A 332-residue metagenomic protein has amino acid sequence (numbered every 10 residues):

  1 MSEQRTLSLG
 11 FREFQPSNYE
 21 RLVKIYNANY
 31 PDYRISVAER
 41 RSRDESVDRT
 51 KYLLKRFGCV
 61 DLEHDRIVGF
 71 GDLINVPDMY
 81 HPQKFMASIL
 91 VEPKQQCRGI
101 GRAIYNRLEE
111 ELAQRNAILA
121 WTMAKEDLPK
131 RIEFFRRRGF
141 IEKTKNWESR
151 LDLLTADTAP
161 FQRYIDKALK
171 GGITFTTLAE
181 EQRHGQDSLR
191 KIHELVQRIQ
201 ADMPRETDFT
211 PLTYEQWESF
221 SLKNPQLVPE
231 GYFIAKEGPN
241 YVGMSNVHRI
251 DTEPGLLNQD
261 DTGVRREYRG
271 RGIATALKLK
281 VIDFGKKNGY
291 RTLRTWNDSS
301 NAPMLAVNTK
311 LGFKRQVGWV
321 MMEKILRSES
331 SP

Functional and structural regions predicted by a protein language model:
M1-E45, Y52, G58-V60, R66 (+2 more regions): Short amphipathic alpha-helix that is part of the acyltransferase structural core
M1-L7, P77, K94-I100, Y105-H184 (+1 more regions): Acyl-donor-binding surface of acyltransferase catalytic domains
Y33-T50, L54, G71-Y80, Q200-L256 (+1 more regions): A conserved beta-strand-loop-helix scaffold within acyl/acetyltransferase catalytic domains
V60, M86-Q96, D261-R269: A short, internal acetyl-CoA/4′-phosphopantetheine-binding micro-motif in the GNAT/acyltransferase core
H64-G69, K130, K143, N240-G243: Glycine-rich acetyl-CoA-binding "A-motif" of GNAT/NAT acetyltransferases
K84, L112-K125, G285-W296: Conserved GNAT acetyl-CoA-binding A-motif
C97-E110, R137, V264, G270-D283 (+2 more regions): Conserved acetyl-CoA-binding loop-helix of GNAT-fold acetyltransferases
R138-T158, G231-F233, D283, N288-P332: Active-site/acyl-donor-binding loops of N-acyltransferases
